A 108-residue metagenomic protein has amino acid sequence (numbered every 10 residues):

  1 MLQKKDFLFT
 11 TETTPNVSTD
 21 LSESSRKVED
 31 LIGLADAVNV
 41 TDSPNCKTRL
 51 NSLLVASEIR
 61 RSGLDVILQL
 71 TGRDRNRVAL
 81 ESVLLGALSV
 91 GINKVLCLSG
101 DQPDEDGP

Functional and structural regions predicted by a protein language model:
M1-P108: Domain-level signal for soluble alpha/beta catalytic cores
